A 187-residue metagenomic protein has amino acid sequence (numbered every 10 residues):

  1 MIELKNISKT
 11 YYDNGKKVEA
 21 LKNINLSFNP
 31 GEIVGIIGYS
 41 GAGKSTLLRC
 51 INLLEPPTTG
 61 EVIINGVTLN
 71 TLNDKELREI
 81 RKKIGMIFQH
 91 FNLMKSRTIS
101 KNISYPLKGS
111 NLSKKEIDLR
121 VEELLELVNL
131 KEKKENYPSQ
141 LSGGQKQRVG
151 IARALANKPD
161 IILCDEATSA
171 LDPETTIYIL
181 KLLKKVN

Functional and structural regions predicted by a protein language model:
N52: Helix-to-loop junction immediately C-terminal to a conserved catalytic motif
G60-T68: Conserved ABC transporter NBD signature motif
V67-T68, K108, K114-E132: Conserved ABC ATPase "signature" region
R97-S104: Short coil-to-helix segment of the ABC ATPase nucleotide-binding domain corresponding to the Q-loop/switch region
Y137-L141, Q145: Conserved ABC ATPase signature
K158: Conserved catalytic motifs of ABC-family nucleotide-binding domains
I162-D165: Catalytic Walker B motif of ABC-type/P-loop ATPase nucleotide-binding domains
P173-T175: Helix N-cap at the start of a conserved alpha-helix in ABC-type nucleotide-binding domains
